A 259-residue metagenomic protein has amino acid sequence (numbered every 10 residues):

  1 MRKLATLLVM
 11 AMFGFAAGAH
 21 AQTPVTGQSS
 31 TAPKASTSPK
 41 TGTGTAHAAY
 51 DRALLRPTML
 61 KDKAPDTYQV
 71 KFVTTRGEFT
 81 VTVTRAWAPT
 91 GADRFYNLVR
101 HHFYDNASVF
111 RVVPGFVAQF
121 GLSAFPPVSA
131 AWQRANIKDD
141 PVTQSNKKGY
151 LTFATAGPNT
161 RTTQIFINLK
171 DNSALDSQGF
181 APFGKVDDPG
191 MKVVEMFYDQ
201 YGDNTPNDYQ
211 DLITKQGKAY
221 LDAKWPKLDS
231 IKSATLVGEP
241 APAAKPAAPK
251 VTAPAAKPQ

Functional and structural regions predicted by a protein language model:
M1-L4: Positively charged n-region of N-terminal signal peptides that target proteins for export
L7-A16: Bacterial N-terminal signal peptides
A21-Q259: Cyclophilin-like peptidyl-prolyl cis-trans isomerases
